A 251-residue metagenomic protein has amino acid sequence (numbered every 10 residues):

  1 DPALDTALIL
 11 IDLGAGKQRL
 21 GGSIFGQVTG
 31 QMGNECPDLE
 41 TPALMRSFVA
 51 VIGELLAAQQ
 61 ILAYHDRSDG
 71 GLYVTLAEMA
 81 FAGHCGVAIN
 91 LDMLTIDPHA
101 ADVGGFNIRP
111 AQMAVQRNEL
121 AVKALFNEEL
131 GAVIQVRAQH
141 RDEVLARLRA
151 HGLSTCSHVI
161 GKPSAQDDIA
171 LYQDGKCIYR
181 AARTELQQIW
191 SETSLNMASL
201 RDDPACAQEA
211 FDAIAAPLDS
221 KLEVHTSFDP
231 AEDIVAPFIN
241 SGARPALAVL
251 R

Functional and structural regions predicted by a protein language model:
D1-E128, R137-A246: Intein/HINT protein-splicing elements and their conserved insertion hotspots or analogous self-processing inserts
I134: Catalytic core of tubulin tyrosine ligase-like
